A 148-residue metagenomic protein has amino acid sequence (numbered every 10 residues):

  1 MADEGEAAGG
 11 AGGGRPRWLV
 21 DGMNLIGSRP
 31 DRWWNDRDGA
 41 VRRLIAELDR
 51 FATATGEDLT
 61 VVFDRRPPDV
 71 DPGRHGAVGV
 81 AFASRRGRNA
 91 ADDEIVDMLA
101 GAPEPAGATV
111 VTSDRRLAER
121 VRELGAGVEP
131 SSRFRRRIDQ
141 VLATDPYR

Functional and structural regions predicted by a protein language model:
D3-V20, N24-R148: Nuclease catalytic cores that cleave nucleic-acid phosphodiester bonds, predominantly acidic two-metal-ion
